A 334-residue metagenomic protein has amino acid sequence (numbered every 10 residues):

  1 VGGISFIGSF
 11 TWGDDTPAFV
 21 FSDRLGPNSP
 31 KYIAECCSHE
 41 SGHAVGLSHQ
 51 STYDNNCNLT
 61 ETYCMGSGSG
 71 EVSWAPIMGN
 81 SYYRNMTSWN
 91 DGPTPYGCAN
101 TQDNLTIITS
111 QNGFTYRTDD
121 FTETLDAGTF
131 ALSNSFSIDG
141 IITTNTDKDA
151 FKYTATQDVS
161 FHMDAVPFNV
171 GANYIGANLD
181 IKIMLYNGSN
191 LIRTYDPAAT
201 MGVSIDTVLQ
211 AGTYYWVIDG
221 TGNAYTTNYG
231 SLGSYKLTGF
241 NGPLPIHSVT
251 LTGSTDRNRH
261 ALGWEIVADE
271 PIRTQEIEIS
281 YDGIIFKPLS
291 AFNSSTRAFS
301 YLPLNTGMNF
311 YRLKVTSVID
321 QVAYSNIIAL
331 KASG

Functional and structural regions predicted by a protein language model:
V1-N55, A75: Active-site-proximal segment of zinc-dependent metalloprotease catalytic domains
G66-N100: Post-HExxH zinc-binding segment in Zn-dependent metallohydrolases
Y96-L132, D149-F151, I175-N190, D206-L244: C-terminal edge strands of extracellular/lumenal beta-sandwich accessory domains
L132-S160, G202-S204, Y215: Non-catalytic, beta-strand-enriched accessory regions in extracellular/secretory proteins and membrane protein
D147, P197-S204, F292-F299: Short, solvent-exposed loop/turn segments in extracellular or other extracytoplasmic domains
V159-I175, A224-Y225, I266: Short amphipathic, basic-aromatic surface patches that mediate peripheral association with negatively charged
V166, D219-T221, K314-V318: Beta-strand-rich extracellular modules
N241-G334: Short, compositionally biased serine/threonine- and acidic-rich segments at solvent-exposed termini, linkers, or domain
